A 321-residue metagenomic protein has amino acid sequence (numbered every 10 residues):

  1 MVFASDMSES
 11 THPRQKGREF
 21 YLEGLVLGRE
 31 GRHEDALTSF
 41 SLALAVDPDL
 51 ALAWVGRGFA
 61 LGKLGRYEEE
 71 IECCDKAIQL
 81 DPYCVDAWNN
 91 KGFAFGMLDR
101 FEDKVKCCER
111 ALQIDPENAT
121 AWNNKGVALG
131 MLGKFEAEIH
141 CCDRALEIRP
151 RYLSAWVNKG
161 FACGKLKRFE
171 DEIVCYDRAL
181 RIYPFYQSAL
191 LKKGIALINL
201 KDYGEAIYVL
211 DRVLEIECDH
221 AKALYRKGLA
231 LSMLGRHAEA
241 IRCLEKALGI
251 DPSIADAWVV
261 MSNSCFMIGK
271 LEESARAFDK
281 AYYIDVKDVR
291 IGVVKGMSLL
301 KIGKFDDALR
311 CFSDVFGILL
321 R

Functional and structural regions predicted by a protein language model:
V2-E19: TPR-adjacent "capping" and linker segments in tetratricopeptide-repeat scaffold/adaptor proteins
R18-R29, L52-K63, D86-M97, T120-M131 (+5 more regions): Conserved alpha-helical positions within TPR/SEL1-like repeat arrays
L42-A45, K76-Q79, R110-Q113, R144-E147 (+5 more regions): Conserved structural position within tetratricopeptide repeats
Y283, M297-R321: TPR/TPR-like (Sel1-like) alpha-helical repeat modules
